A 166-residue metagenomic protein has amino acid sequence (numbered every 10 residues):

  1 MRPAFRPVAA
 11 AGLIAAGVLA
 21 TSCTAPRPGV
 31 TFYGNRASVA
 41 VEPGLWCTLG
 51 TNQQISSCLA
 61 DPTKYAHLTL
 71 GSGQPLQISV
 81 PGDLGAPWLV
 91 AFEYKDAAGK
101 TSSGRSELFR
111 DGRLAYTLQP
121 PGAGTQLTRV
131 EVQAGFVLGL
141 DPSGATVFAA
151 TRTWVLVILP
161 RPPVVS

Functional and structural regions predicted by a protein language model:
M1-A10: Bacterial N-terminal signal peptides that target proteins for export
A11-A16: Hydrophobic membrane-insertion alpha-helices, especially the h-region of bacterial N-terminal signal peptides
V18-S22: C-terminal motif of bacterial Sec signal peptides marking the signal peptidase cleavage site
T24-P26: Bacterial signal peptide processing site
T31-S38: Juxtamembrane extracytosolic/periplasmic "stalk" immediately C-terminal to the first targeting helix
V39-G71: N-terminal edge beta-strand
G71-L84: Beta-strand cores of secreted/periplasmic/IMS beta-sandwich domains, seen most often in copper-related folds
Q77-S79, L89-S166: Extracytosolic low-complexity repeat regions of secreted or lipid-anchored proteins
